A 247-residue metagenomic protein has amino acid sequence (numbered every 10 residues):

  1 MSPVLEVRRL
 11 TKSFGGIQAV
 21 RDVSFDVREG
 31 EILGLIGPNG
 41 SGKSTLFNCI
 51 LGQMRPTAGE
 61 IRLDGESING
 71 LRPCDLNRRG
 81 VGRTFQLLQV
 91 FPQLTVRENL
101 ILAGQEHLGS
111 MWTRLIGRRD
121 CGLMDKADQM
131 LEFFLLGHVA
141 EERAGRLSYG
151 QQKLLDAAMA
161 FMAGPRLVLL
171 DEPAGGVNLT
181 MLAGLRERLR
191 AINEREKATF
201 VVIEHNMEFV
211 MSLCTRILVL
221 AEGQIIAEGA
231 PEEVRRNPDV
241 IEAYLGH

Functional and structural regions predicted by a protein language model:
S2-H247: Glycine-rich phosphate-binding loops of nucleotide-dependent enzymes
